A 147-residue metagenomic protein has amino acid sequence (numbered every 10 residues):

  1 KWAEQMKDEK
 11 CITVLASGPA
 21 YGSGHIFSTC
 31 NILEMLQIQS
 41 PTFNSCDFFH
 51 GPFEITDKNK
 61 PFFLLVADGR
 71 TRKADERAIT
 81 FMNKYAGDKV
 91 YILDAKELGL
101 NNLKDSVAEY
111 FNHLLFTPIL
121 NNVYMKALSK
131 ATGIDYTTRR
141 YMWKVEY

Functional and structural regions predicted by a protein language model:
W2-Y147: A SIS-like phosphosugar-recognition module
